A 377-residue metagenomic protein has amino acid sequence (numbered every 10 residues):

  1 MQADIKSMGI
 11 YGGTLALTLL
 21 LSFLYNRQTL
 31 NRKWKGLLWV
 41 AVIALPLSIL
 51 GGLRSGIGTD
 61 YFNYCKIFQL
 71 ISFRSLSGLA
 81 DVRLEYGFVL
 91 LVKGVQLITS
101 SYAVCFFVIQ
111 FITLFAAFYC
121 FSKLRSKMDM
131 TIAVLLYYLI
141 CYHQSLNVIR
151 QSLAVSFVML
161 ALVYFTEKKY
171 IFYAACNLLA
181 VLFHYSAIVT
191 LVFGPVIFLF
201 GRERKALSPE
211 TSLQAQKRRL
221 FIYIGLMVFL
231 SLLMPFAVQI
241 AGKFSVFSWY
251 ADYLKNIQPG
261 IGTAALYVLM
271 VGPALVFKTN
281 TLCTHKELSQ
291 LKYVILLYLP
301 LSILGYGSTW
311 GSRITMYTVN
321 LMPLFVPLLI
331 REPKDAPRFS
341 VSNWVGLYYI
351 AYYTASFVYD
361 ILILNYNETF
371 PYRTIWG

Functional and structural regions predicted by a protein language model:
W34, F118-Y138: Transmembrane-helix signature of polytopic, membrane-embedded enzymes that assemble or transfer cell-envelope glycans
I57, F62-K66, S72, V89 (+2 more regions): Alpha-helical transmembrane segments and terminal signal-anchor/GPI-anchor hydrophobic tails, characterized by long
F62-F73, S77-S100: Short hydrophobic/aromatic helix or loop-helix immediately within or flanking a transmembrane segment in polytopic
V92-Q96, C105-A116, M322: Transmembrane alpha-helices of multi-pass, membrane-embedded glycan-processing enzymes that use lipid-linked
L146-S152: Short acidic/glycine- and proline-prone juxtamembrane loop motifs at membrane-interface regions of multi-pass membrane
V158-I171: Membrane-interface transmembrane helices that cradle and orient dolichyl/undecaprenyl
Y173-A175, S186-I197: Transmembrane-embedded, aromatic-rich helix segments that form part of the hydrophobic channel/pocket engaging
K217-L226, K334-F357: Signature aromatic-anchored transmembrane alpha helix within multi-pass, membrane-resident enzymes that catalyze glycan
